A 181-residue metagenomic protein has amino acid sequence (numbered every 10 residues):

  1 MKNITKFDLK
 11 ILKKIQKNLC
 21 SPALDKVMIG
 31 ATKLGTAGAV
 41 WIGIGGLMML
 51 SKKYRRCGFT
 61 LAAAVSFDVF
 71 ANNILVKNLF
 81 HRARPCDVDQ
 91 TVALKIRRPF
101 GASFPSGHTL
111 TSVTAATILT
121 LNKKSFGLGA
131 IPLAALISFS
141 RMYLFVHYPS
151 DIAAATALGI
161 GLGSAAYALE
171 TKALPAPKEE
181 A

Functional and structural regions predicted by a protein language model:
M1-A39, N73-G101: N-terminal transmembrane-helix/juxtamembrane module of multi-pass inner/ER membrane proteins
A23-L24, K53-C57, K123-L128: Membrane-helix interface segments
G30, A39-I42, S125-P132: Alpha-helical transmembrane segments of integral membrane proteins
T36, S51-K52, F80-H81, F145-Y148: Short helix-capping/hinge motifs at transmembrane helix termini and TM-loop junctions
L47, F67, A71, L75-V76 (+1 more regions): Alpha-helical membrane-inserting segments
L47-F70: Interfacial segments of alpha-helical transmembrane regions
A63-K77, L128-R141: Small-polar-interrupted transmembrane alpha-helices in polytopic inner-membrane proteins
T91-A181: Membrane-embedded catalytic cores of phosphoryl/pyrophosphoryl-handling enzymes
